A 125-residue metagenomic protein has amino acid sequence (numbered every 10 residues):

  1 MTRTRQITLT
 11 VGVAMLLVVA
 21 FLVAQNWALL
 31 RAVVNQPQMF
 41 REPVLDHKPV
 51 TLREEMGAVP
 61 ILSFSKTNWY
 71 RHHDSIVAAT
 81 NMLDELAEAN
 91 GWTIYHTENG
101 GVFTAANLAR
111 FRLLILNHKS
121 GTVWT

Functional and structural regions predicted by a protein language model:
M1-W27: N-terminal Sec-pathway targeting helices
T2, D46, W124-T125: Ser/Thr-centered flexible coil motifs
R5-T8, L45, A58, L62: Amphipathic, alpha-helical segments enriched in basic
Q6, T10, W69-T125: Helical hinge/lid and interdomain linker segments adjacent to catalytic or ligand-binding clefts that mediate domain
F21-Q25, E55-A58, D74-A78: A broad, low-specificity signal for short, low-complexity segments enriched in glycine/proline and polar/charged
Q25, K66, E88: Residue-level marker of positions within ordered structural domains that often coincide with functionally constrained
N26-L52, M56: Ser/Thr/Pro/Gly-rich low-complexity linker/stalk segments immediately outside membranes or between
E54-Y70: Short beta-strand segments enriched in small/hydrophobic residues
